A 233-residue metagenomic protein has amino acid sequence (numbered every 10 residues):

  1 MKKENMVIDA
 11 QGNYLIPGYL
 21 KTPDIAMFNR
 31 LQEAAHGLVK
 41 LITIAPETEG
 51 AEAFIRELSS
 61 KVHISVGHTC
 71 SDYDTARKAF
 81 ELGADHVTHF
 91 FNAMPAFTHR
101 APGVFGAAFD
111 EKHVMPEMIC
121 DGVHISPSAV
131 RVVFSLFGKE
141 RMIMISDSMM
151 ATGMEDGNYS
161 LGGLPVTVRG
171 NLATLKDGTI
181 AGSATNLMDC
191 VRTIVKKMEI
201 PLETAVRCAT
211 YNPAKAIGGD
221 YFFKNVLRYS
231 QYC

Functional and structural regions predicted by a protein language model:
M1-P102, G153: Histidine/acidic-residue-rich, glycine-tolerant segments that coordinate divalent metal ions
I8-Y14, F137, L164, D220-V226: Short, charged low-complexity intrinsically disordered segments located at boundaries of structured domains
L20, K40, P165-T174, Y232: Generic preference for hydrophobic/aromatic residues in regular secondary structure cores
H36, K112-H113, Q231: Residue-level detector of structured alpha->beta connecting loops
F54, V66, T75-A209, A216-D220: Active-site-adjacent C-terminal substructures of enzyme catalytic domains
T69-C70, I143-I145, M149, V226-L227 (+1 more regions): Beta-strand->loop->alpha-helix junctions that form or flank phosphate-binding loops in nucleotide-handling enzymes
K215, D220-C233: C-terminal cap of metal-dependent C-N hydrolases
